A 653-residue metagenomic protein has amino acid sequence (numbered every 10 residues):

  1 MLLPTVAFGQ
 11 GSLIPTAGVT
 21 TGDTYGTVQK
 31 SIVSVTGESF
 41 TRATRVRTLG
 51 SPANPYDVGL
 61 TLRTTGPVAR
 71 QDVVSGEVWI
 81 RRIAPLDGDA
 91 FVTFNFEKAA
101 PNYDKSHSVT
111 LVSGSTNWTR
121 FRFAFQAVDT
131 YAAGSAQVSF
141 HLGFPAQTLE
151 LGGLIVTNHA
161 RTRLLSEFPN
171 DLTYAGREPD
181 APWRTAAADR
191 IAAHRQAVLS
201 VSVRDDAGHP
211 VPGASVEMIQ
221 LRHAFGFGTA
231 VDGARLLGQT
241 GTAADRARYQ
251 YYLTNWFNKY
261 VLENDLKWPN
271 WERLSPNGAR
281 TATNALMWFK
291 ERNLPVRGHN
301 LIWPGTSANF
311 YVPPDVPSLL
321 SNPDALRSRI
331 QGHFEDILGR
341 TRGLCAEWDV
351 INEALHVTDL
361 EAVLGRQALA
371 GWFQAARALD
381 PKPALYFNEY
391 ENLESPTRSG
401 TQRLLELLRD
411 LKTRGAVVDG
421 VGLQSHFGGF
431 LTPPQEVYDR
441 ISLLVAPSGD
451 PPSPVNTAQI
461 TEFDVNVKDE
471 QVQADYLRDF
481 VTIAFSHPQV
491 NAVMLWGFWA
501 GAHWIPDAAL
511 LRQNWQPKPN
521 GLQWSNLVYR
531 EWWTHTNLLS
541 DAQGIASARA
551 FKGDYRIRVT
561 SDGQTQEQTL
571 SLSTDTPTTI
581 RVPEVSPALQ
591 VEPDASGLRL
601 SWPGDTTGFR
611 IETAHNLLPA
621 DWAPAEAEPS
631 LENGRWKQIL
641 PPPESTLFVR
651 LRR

Functional and structural regions predicted by a protein language model:
V6-A224, G228, Y251, D380-P381: Extracellular and organelle-lumenal recognition/adhesion modules and their flexible linkers in secreted
F123, V201, Y260, I337 (+5 more regions): Conserved, mostly hydrophobic/aromatic
R163-L236, K259, W268-E272, R297 (+6 more regions): Beta-strand-rich domain onsets/edges
L165-P182, E272, F310, L319 (+7 more regions): Aromatic-rich peripheral "rim/lid" segments of glycoside hydrolase catalytic domains that contact and position glycan
V211, A230-Q250, T358-E470: Noncatalytic carbohydrate-binding groove/subsite architecture in carbohydrate-active enzymes
G241, R246-W256, S547-D554: Short Pro-Gly-centered beta-turn/loop motif in secreted/extracellular proteins
K259-R273, T281-L393, D450, P454-N456: Substrate-binding cleft and catalytic face of glycoside hydrolase catalytic domains, especially the flexible beta-alpha
V585-R653: Short, composition-biased motifs enriched in small/polar/acidic residues
